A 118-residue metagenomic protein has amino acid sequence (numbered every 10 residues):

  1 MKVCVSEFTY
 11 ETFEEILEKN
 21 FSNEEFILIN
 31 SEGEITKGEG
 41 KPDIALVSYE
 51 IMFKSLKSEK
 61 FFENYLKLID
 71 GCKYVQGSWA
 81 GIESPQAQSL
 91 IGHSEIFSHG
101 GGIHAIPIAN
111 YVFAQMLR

Functional and structural regions predicted by a protein language model:
M1-F53: N-terminal glycine-/charge-rich "phosphate-binding" loop or analogous flexible N-terminal tail
I44-R118: Phosphate/diphosphate ligand-binding glycine-rich loop within oxidoreductases
